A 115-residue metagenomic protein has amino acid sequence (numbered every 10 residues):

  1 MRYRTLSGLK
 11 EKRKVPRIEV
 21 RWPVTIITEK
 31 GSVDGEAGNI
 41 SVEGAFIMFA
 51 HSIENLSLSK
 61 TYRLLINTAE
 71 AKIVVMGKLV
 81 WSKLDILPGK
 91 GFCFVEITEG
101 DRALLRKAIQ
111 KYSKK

Functional and structural regions predicted by a protein language model:
M1-V42, A50, Q110-K115: N-terminal helix initiation/capping motif
W22-I27, L58-K72: Short conserved beta-strand and strand-loop elements enriched in small hydrophobics with frequent Asp/Gly
N39, L79-K83, E96: A residue-level detector for short acidic-glycine micro-motifs
A45-H51, T61-L64: Short, well-ordered beta-strand segments in soluble/periplasmic domains
F46-F49, D85-V95: Short, solvent-exposed secondary-structure boundary/capping segments
L65-D85: Mid-chain, well-packed structural core segment of small domains
E99-A108: A short macromolecule-binding patch
